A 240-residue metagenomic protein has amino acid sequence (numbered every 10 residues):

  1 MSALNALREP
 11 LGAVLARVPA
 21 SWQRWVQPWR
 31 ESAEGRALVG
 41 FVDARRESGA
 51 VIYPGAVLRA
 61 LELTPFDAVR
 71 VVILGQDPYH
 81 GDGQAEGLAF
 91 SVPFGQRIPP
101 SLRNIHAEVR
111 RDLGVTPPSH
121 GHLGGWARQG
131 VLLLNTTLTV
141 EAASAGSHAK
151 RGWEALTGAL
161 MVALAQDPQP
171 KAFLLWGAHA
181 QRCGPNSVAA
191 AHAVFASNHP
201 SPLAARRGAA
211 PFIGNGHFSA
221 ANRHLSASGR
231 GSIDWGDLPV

Functional and structural regions predicted by a protein language model:
M1-V14, V240: Short, low-complexity, intrinsically disordered N-terminal peptides in bacterial proteins
A6, A20-L175, H179-R182, S187-N198 (+2 more regions): A polyanion-binding, active-site-adjacent surface
A13-A16, P28: Polar/charged alpha-helical tracts
